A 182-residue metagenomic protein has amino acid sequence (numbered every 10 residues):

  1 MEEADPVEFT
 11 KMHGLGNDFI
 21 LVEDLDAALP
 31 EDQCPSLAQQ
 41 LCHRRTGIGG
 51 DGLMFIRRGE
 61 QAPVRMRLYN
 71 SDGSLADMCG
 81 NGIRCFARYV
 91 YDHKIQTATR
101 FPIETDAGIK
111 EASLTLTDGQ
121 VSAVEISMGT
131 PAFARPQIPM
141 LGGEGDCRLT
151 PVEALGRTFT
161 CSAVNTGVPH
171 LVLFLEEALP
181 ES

Functional and structural regions predicted by a protein language model:
M1-Q120, L171-S182: A glycine-rich beta-to-alpha transition motif near the start of alpha/beta enzyme domains, typified by
E2, T105-E181: ATP-dependent small-molecule kinase catalytic core of the GHMP/sugar-kinase superfamily and closely related
